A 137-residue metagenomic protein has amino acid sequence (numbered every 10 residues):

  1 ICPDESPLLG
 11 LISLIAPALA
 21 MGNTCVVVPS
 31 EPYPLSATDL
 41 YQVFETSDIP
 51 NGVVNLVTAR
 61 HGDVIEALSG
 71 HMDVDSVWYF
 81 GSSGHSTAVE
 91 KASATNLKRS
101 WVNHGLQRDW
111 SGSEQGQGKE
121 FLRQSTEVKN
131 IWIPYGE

Functional and structural regions predicted by a protein language model:
I1-S47: Conserved small-residue-rich beta-alpha loop and adjacent elements that most often cradle the phosphate/pyrophosphate
A16-L19, A67, A92: Hydrophobic/aromatic ligand-binding patch that stacks against planar heteroaromatic rings of cofactors or nucleotides
G22, V54, L68: Residue-level signal for inorganic ion chemistry
C25-V28, N55-V57, S76-Y79: Short hydrophobic alpha-helical runs that function as membrane-insertion/retention elements
P34, A67, S86, E90: Conserved PLP-enzyme active-site core in the AAT-like
N51, T58, H104: Short loop/edge segments at beta-strand edges and connector loops that shape dinucleotide/nucleotide cofactor-binding
D63-V64: Short acidic active-site motifs
M72, W78-E137: C-terminal segments
